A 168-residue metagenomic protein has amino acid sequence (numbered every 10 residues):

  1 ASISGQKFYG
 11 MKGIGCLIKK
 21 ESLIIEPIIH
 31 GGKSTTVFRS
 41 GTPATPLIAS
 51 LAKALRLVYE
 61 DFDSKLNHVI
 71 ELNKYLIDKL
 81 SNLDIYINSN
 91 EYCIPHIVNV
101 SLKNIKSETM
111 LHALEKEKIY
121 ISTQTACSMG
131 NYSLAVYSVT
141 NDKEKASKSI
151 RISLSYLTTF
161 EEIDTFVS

Functional and structural regions predicted by a protein language model:
A1-S168: Pyridoxal 5′-phosphate
